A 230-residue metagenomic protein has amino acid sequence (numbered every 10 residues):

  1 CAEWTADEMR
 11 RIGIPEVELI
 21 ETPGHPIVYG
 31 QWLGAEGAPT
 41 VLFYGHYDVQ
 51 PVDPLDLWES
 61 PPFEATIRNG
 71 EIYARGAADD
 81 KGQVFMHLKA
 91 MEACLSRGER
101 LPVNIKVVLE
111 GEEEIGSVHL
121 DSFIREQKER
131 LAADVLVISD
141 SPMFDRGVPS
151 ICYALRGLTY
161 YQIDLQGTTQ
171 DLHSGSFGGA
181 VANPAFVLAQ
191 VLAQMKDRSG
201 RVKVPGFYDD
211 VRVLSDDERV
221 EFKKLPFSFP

Functional and structural regions predicted by a protein language model:
C1-L55: N-terminal helical capping/dimerization or prosegment-like subdomains of hydrolases acting on amide or phosphate bonds
R10-R11, S96-E99, K128-E129, T168-Q170 (+1 more regions): Generic secondary-structure signature for well-ordered alpha-helical cores
G34, G45-Y47, I67, T159 (+1 more regions): Short, small-residue-rich loop/turn micro-motifs
A38-L109: Active-site metal-coordination/substrate-binding segment of hydrolases, especially metallo-dependent peptidases
K81-E99, S117-R125, A182-Q194: Active-site-proximal alpha-helical scaffold in enzymes
E99-N183: Histidine/acidic-residue-rich, glycine-tolerant segments that coordinate divalent metal ions
F144, Y153, S174-P230: Acidic-enriched catalytic cores of C-N bond-cleaving enzymes acting on peptides and small amides
